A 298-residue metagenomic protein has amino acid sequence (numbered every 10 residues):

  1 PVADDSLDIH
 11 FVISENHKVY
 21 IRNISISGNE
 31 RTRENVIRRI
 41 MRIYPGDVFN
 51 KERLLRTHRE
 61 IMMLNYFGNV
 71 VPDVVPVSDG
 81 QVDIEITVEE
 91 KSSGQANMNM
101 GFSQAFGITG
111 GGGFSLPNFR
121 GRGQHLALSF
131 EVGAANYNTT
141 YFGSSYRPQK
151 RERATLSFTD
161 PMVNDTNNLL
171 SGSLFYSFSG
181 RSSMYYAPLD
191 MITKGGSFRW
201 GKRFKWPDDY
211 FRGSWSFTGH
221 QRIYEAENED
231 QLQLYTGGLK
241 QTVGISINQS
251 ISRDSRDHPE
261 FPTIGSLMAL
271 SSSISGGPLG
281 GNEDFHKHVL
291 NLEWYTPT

Functional and structural regions predicted by a protein language model:
P1, E15-N23, E225-E229, S266: Interfacial loop/beta elements and low-complexity acidic/Ser/Thr-rich segments of macromolecular assembly/processing
P1, I26, D47-V48, G101-S103: Mature-chain termini and adjacent capping regions
V2-I9, S78-D83: A short, glycine/Asx- and small/polar-enriched loop/turn that sits immediately N-terminal to a beta-strand
D5, E15-R22, E90-N97: Short, charged/polar, Gly/Pro-enriched secondary-structure boundary elements
V12, Y20-L64, G68-N69: Structural signature for solvent-exposed beta-strand/loop edge elements and short helix-capping sites, enriched
R31, N50-E260, S266-A269: Gram-negative/organellar outer-membrane beta-barrel architecture
P45, V132-A134, I274-L279: A generic structural motif
I192-G201, L267-G276, E283-T298: Transmembrane beta-barrel strand/turn architecture of Gram-negative outer membrane proteins
